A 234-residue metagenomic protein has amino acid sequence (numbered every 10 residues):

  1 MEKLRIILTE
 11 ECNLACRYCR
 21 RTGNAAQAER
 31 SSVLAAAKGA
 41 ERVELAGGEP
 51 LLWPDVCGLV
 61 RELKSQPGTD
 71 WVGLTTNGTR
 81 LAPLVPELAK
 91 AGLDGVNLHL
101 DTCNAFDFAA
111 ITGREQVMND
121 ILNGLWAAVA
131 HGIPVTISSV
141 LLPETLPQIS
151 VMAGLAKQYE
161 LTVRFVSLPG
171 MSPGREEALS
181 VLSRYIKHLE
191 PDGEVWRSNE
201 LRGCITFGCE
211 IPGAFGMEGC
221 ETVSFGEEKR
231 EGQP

Functional and structural regions predicted by a protein language model:
M1-T69: Conserved alpha-helical substructure of the radical SAM core
L8, N13, P50-L52, G78-A82 (+2 more regions): Conserved radical SAM core fold
R21-A26, A109-Q116: Short glycine-enriched, charge-decorated loop/helix-capping segments at active-site entrances that position
A35, L63, A128, A156 (+1 more regions): Hydrophobic pocket-lining residues that define ligand/cofactor binding sites across diverse proteins
K38-V43, W71-G73, D94-G95, L100 (+2 more regions): Conserved C-terminal portion of the radical SAM core fold that forms the substrate/S-adenosylmethionine-binding
G170-P234: Accessory C-terminal segments flanking Radical SAM cores
